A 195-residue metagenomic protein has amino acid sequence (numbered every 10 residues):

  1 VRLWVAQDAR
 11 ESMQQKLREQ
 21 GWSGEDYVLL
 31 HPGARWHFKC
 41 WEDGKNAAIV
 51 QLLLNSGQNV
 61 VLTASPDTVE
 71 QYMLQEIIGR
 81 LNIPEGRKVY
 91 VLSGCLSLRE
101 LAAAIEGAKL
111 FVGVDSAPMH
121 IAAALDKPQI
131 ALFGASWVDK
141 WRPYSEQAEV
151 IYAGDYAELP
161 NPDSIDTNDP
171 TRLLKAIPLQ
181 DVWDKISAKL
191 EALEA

Functional and structural regions predicted by a protein language model:
V1-F38: Mid-sequence helix-capping/hinge segment at a functional interface
V1-K16, E146-A195: Leloir-type glycosyltransferase catalytic cores
V28-L29, E76, P160-I165: Short, basic/glycine-rich phosphate-binding loops at helix/coil junctions that contact nucleotide phosphates
L30-H31, A117, K127, I177: Hydrophobic alpha-helix-in-membranes signature
W36, T68, S97, W137-V138 (+2 more regions): Surface-exposed, flexible loop/turn segments at secondary-structure boundaries
C40, C95, K175-L179: Short, solvent-exposed loop/helix junctions and linker helices that flank or host conserved functional motifs
E42-A135: Donor-binding and catalytic core of enzymes assembling or modifying cell-surface/extracellular glycoconjugates
L125-A153: Gly/Pro- and small hydrophobic-enriched strand-loop and loop-to-helix capping segments that sit at the rims
